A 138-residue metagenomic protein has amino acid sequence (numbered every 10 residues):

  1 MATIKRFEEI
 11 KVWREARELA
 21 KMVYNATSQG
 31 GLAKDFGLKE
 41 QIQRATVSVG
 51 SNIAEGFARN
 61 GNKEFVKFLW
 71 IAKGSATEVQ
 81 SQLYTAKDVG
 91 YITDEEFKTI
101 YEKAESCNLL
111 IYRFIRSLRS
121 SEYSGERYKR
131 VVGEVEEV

Functional and structural regions predicted by a protein language model:
M1-E55, R59-V138: Short, C-terminally biased terminal segments at protein or domain edges
